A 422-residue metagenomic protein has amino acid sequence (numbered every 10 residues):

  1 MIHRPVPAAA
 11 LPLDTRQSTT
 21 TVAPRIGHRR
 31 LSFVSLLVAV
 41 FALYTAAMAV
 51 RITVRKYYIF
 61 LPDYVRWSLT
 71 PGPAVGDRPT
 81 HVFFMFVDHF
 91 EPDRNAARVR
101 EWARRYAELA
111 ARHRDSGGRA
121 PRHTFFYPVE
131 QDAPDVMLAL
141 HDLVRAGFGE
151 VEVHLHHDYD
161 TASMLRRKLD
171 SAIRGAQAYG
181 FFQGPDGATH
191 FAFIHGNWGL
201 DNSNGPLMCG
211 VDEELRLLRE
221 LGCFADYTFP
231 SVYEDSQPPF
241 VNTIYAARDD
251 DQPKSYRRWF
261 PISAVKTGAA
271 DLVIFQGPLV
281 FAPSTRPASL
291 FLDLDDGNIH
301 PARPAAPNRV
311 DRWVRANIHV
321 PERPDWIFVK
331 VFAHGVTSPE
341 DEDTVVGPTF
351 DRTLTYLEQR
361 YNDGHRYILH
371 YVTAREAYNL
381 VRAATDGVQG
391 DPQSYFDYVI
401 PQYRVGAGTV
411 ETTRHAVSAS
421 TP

Functional and structural regions predicted by a protein language model:
M1-R16: N-terminal intrinsically disordered, acidic low-complexity segments at the extreme N-terminus
V34-A47: Hydrophobic membrane-insertion alpha-helices, especially the h-region of bacterial N-terminal signal peptides
V50-G149, T189-F191, R216: Active-site beta->alpha N-cap acidic-glycine motif
V54-P71, F181-D325: Active-site-adjacent pocket scaffolds in enzyme catalytic domains
F83-V87, A120-F126, F148-E152, A188-A192 (+4 more regions): Structural preference for beta-strand elements that scaffold enzyme active sites
D93-W102, F125-M137, D158-K168, G199-C209 (+4 more regions): Acidic-and-aromatic substrate-binding clefts and catalytic sites of carbohydrate-active enzymes
T124-G205, F229, V331-A333, T373: Metal-dependent polysaccharide deacetylase catalytic core of the NodB/CE4 family, i.e., the active-site-bearing domain
E220, A225-Y233, P239, S255-W259 (+1 more regions): C-terminal domain-boundary segment and adjacent tail
